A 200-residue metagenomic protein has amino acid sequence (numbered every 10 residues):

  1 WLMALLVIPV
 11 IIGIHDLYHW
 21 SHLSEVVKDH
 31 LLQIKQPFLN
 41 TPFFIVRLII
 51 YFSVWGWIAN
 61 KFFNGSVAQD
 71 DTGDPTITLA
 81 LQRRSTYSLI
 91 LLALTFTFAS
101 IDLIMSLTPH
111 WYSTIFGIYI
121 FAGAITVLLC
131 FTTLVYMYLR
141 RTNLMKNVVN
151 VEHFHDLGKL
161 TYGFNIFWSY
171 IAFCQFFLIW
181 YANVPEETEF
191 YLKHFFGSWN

Functional and structural regions predicted by a protein language model:
W1-N64, A68: Intramembrane catalytic core of multi-pass membrane enzymes that act on lipidic substrates
T41-N200: Long, contiguous internal "core" modules enriched in hydrophobic/ aromatic residues
